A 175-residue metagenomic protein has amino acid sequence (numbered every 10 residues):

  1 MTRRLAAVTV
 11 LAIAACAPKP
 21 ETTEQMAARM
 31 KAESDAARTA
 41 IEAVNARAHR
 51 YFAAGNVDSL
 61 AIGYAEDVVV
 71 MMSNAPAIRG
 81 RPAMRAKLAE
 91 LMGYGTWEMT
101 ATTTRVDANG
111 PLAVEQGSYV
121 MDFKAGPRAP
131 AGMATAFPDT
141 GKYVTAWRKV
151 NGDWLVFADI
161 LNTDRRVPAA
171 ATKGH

Functional and structural regions predicted by a protein language model:
M1-A6: Bacterial N-terminal signal peptides that target proteins for export
C16-E66, P168-H175: Short, low-complexity N-terminal intrinsically disordered segments enriched in polar/charged residues
A17-E21, D139-V167: Short beta-strand edge/turn micro-motifs at domain boundaries
A48, L60-A61, V68, G80 (+3 more regions): Hydrophobic pocket/interface hotspot
G63, V69-R79, E90-Y94: A short gly/proline-enriched turn/hairpin at secondary-structure junctions
Y64, N74, G110, G117-M121 (+1 more regions): A mature extracytoplasmic/lumenal domain signature
R85-M133: Surface-exposed, charged secondary-structure patches
